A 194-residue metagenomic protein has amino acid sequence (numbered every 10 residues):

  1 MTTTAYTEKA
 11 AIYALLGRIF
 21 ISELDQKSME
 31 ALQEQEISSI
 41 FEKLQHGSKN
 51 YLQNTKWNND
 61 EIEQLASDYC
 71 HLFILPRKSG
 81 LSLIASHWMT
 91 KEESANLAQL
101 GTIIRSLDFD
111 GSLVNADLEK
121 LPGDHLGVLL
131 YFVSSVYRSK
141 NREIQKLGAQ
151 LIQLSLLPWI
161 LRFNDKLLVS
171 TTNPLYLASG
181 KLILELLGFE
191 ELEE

Functional and structural regions predicted by a protein language model:
M1-E194: Charged, alpha-helix-forming regions
